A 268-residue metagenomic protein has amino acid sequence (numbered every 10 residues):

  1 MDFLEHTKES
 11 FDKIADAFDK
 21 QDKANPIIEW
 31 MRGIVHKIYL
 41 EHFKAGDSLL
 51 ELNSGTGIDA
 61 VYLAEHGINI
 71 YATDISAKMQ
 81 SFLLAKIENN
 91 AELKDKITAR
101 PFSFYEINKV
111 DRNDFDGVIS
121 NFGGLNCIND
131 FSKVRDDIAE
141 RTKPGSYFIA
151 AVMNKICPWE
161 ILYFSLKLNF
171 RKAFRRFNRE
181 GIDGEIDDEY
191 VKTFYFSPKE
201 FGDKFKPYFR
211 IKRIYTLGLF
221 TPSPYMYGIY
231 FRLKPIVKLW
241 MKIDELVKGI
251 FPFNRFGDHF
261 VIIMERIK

Functional and structural regions predicted by a protein language model:
M1-K44, I58, Y62: Conserved class I S-adenosyl-L-methionine
T56-E106: Class I SAM-dependent methyltransferase SAM/SAH-binding core
K109-G117: A short acidic, Gly/Pro-enriched loop at the edge of an enzyme's catalytic core that lines a small-molecule cofactor
G117-D130: A short SAM/SAH-binding and catalytic strip from SAM-dependent methyltransferases
S132-P144: A short glycine-rich, Lys/Arg-flanked "PGG" loop and its adjoining helix->strand segment in the class I
F148-F177: Conserved class I S-adenosyl-L-methionine
G184-E200: Acceptor-substrate binding/catalytic loop of class I
D203, R213-K268: A C-terminal cap/extension of S-adenosyl-L-methionine-dependent methyltransferases that defines the acceptor-substrate
